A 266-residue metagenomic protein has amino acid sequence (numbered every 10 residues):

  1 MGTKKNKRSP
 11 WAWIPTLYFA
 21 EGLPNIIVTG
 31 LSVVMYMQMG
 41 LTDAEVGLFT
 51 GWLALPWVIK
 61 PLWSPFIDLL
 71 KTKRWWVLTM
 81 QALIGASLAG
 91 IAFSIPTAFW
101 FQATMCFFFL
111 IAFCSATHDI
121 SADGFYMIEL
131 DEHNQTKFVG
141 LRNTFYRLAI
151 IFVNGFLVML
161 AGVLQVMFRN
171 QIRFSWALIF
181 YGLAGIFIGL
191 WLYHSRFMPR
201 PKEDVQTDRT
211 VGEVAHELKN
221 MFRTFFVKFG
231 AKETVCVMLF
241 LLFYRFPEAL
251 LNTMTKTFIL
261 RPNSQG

Functional and structural regions predicted by a protein language model:
M1-R8, L41, F93-I95, F99-A103 (+3 more regions): Intracellular loop-helix junctions on the cytosolic face of multi-pass helical membrane proteins
G2-W57, E233-Q265: Helix-loop boundary and gating motifs at the non-cytosolic
F19, G47-L55, A82, F109 (+3 more regions): Transmembrane alpha-helical cores of Major Facilitator Superfamily
N25, L110-A122: Core transmembrane helices of Major Facilitator Superfamily
L31, T117-F125, M254: Transmembrane alpha-helix boundary/hinge residues in polytopic small-molecule transporters
V58-T72: Helix-to-loop junctions at the C-terminal end of transmembrane segments in multipass secondary transporters
V77-W100: C-terminal ends and interior cores of transmembrane alpha-helices in multi-pass membrane transporters/permeases
Q81, G85-L88, F107-F108, A184-W191: A generic transmembrane-helix signature of 12-TM secondary carrier transporters
